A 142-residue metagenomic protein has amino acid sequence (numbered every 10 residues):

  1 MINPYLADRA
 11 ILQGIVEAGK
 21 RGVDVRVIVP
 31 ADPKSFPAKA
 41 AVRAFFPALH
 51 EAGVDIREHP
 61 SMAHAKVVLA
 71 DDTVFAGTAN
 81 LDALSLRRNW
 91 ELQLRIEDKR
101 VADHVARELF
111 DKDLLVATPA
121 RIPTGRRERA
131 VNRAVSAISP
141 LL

Functional and structural regions predicted by a protein language model:
P4-L142: PLD/PLD-like phosphodiesterase catalytic module centered on the HKD motif
